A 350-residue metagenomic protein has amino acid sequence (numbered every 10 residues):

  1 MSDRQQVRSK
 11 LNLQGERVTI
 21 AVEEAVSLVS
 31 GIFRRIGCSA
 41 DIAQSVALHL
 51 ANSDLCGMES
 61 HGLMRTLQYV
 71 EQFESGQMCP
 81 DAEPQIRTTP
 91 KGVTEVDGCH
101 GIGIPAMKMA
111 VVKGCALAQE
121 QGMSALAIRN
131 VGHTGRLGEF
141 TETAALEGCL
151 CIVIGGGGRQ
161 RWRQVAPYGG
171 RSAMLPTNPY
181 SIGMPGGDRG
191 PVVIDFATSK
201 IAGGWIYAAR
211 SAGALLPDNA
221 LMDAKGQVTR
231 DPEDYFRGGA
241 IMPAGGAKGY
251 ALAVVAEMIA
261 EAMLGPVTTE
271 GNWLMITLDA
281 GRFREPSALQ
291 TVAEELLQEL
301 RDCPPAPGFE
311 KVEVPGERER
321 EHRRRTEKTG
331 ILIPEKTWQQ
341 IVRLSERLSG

Functional and structural regions predicted by a protein language model:
S2, R17-E24, C38-G62, M78-T89 (+1 more regions): N-terminal glycine-rich anion-binding loops that anchor highly charged ligand groups
S2-L28, R35, M263-G350: Catalytic-core signal marking the mid-to-C-terminal active-site face
H61-C115: Active-site cofactor/substrate anionic-group-binding motifs, chiefly glycine- and Lys/Arg-rich phosphate-binding loops
I86-T89, A118-E120, A145, S172-P176 (+5 more regions): Solvent-exposed alpha-helices and their adjacent loops that cap or buttress functional pockets in soluble metabolic
V93-G187: A generic, well-ordered mixed alpha/beta core segment in the N-terminal half of proteins
Q160-R230: Phosphate/diphosphate-binding glycine-rich loops and adjacent basic-rich segments that engage nucleotide
A202-A260, L264: Small-residue-enriched flexible segments
